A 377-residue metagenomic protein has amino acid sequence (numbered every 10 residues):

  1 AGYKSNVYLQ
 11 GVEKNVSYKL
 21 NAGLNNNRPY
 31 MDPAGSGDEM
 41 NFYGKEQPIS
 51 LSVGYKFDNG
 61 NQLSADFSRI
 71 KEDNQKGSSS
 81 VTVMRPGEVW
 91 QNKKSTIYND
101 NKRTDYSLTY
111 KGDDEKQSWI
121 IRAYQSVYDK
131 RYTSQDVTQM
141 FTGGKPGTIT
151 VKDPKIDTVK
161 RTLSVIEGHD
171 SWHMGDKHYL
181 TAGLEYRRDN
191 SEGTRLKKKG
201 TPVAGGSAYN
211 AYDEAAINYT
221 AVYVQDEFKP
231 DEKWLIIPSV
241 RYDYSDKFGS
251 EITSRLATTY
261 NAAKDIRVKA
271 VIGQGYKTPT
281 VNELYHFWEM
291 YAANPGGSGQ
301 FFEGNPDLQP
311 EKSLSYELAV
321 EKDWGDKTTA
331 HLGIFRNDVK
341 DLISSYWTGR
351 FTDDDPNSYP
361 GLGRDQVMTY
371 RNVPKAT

Functional and structural regions predicted by a protein language model:
A1, E13-N15, L24-R28, R69-D73 (+7 more regions): Transmembrane beta-strands of outer-membrane beta-barrel pores
Y3-N99, D341: Periplasmic-side early beta-strands and strand-to-turn transitions of outer-membrane beta-barrels
V7-G11, L51-Y55, L108-G112, I166-W172 (+3 more regions): Residues on the lipid-exposed face of transmembrane beta-strands in outer-membrane beta-barrel proteins
K14-A34, G44-E46, Q75-S79, I120-K152 (+2 more regions): Surface-exposed extracellular loop regions of Gram-negative outer-membrane beta-barrel proteins
A34-E39, V89-I97, D105-T109, I149-D157 (+4 more regions): Extracellular loop and loop/strand-boundary signature of outer-membrane beta-barrel proteins
D58, G175-Y179, E185, A211-K340: Structural signature of Gram-negative outer-membrane beta-barrels, strongest in the C-terminal barrel of TonB-dependent
Y98-N101, G112, Q125, F141-I236 (+1 more regions): Outer-membrane beta-barrel transmembrane domain signature of Gram-negative proteins, especially the mid-to-C-terminal
V151, L163-H169, A211-A215, A221 (+4 more regions): Outer membrane beta-barrel strand-and-loop segments of large Gram-negative receptors, especially TonB-dependent
